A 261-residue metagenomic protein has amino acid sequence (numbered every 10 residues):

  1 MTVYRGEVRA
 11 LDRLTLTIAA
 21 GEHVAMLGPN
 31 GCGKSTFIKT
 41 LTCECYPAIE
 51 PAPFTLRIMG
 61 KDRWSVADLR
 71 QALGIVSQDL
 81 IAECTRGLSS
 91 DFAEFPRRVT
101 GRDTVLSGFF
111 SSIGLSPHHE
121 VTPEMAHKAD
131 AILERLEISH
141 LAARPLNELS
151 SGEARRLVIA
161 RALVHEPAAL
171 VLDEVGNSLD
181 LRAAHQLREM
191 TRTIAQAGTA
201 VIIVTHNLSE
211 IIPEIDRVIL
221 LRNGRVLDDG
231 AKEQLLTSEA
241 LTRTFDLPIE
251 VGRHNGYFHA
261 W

Functional and structural regions predicted by a protein language model:
T42: Helix-to-loop junction immediately C-terminal to a conserved catalytic motif
L106, F110, V121-L141: Conserved ABC ATPase "signature" region
H119, P145-L149, E153: Conserved ABC ATPase signature
L170-E174: Catalytic Walker B motif of ABC-type/P-loop ATPase nucleotide-binding domains
T205-H206: H-loop/switch region of ABC-family ATPase nucleotide-binding domains
T242-W261: ABC ATPase nucleotide-binding domains
